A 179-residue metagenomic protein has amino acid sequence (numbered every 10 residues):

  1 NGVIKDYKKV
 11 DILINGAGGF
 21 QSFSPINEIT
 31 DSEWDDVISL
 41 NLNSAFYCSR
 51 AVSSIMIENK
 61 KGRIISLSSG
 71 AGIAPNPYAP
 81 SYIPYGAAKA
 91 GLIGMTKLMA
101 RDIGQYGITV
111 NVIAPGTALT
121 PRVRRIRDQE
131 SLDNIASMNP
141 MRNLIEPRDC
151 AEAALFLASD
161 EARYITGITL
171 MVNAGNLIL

Functional and structural regions predicted by a protein language model:
F20-F23, A74, L155, T166-L179: Short C-terminal tail/terminal secondary-structure segment of NAD(P)H-dependent dehydrogenase/reductase domains
S24-I26, E33-I38, V123, S131 (+1 more regions): Substrate-binding pocket helix/loop in short-chain dehydrogenase/reductase
S49, A88, T96: Active-site helix of classical SDR
S54, K97, R101-D102, R163: Alpha-helical segment proximal to the catalytic Tyr-Lys
S69: Residue(s) in the substrate-gating loop at a strand-loop-helix junction that position the organic substrate next
G104, T109, I165-G167: Short, small/polar-rich loop/turn modules that mediate ligand/substrate recognition or access, typified
N139-C150, E161: A conserved structural motif in NAD(P)-dependent oxidoreductases
